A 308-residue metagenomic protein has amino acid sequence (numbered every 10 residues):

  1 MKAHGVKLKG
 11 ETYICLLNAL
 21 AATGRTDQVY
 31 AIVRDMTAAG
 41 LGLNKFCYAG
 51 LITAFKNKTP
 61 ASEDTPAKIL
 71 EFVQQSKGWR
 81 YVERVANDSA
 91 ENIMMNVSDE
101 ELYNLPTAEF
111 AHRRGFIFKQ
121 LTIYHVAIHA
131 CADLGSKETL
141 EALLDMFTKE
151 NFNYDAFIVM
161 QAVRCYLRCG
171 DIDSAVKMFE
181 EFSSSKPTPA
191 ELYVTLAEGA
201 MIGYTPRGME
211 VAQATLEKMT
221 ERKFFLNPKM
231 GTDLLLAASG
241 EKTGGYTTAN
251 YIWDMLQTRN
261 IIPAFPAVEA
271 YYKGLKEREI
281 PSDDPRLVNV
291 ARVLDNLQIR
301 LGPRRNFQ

Functional and structural regions predicted by a protein language model:
M1-Q308: A basic, Ser/Thr-enriched alpha-helical scaffold prevalent in eukaryotic organelle gene-expression machinery
